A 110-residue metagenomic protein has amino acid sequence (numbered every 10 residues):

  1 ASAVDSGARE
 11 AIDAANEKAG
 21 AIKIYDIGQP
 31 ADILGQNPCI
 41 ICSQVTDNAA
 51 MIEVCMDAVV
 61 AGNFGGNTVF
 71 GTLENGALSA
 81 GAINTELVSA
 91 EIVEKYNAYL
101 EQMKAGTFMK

Functional and structural regions predicted by a protein language model:
A1-K110: A residue-level marker of the well-folded mature domains of exported/periplasmic proteins
